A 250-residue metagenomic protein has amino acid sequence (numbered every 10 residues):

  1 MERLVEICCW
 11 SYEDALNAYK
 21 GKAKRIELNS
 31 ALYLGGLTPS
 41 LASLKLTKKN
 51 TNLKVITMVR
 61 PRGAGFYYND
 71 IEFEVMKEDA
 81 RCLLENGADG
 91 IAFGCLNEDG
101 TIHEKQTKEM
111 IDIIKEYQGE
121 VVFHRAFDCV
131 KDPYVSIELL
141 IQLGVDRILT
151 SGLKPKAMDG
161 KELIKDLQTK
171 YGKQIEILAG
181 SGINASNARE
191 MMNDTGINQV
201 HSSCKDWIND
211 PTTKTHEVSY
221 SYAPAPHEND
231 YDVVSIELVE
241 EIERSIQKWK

Functional and structural regions predicted by a protein language model:
R3-I7, I26-L28, V55-V59, I91-F93 (+4 more regions): Hydrophobic faces of well-ordered beta-strands that scaffold small-molecule active sites in alpha/beta enzyme cores
W10-K20, Y67-R81, D128-L143, L167 (+2 more regions): Catalytic cores of alpha/beta
E13, L32-T51, I71-F73, N97-I114 (+4 more regions): Active-site-adjacent beta->alpha loops and helix N-cap segments on the catalytic face of soluble alpha/beta enzymes
K20-I26, T51-L53, G87-G90, E116-Q118 (+4 more regions): Glycine-enriched alpha-helix->loop->beta-strand junction motifs that scaffold or abut catalytic
I26-L37, C82, N86-E98, V145-M158 (+1 more regions): Glycine-rich phosphate-binding active-site loops on the catalytic face of alpha/beta enzymes
G36-G63, I102-R125, K161-N184, P226-W249: Alpha-helix-loop-beta-strand connector modules within alpha/beta enzyme cores
G63-Y68, N97: A short acidic, helix-capping loop that chelates divalent metal ions and anchors anionic groups
Q118-M158: Histidine/lysine/aspartate-rich catalytic loop segments that bind and position anionic ligands
